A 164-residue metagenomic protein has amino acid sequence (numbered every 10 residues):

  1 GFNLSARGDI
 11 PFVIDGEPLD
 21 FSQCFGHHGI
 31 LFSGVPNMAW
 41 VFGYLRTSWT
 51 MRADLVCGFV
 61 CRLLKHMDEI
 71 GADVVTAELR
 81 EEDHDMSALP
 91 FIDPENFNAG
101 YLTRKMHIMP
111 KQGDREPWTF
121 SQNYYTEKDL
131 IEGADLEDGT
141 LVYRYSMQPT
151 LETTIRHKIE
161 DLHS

Functional and structural regions predicted by a protein language model:
G1-D15: Flavin (primarily FAD) binding-site architecture
G1-S5, S33, T150: Glycine-rich, aromatic-lined ligand/substrate-binding cores of catalytic and carbohydrate-binding domains
R7, F25, N96: Residue-level signal for pocket-adjacent positions within structured domains
F21-H27: Alpha-helical scaffolding within the catalytic cores of extracellular/periplasmic polymer-degrading hydrolases
H28-G34: Short glycine/proline-enriched loop/turn "hinge" motifs that connect secondary-structure elements and lie
N37-H163: C-terminal, flexible cofactor-proximal segment of oxidoreductases
